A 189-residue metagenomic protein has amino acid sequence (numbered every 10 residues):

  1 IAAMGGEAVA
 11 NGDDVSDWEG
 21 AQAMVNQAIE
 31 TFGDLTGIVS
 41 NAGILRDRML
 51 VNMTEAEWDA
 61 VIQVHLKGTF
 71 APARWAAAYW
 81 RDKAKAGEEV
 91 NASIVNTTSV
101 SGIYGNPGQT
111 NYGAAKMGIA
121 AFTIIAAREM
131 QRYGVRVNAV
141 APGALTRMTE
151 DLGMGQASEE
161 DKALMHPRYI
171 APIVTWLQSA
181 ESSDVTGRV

Functional and structural regions predicted by a protein language model:
M4, Y104, A120, I125-V135 (+1 more regions): Active-site-adjacent segment of SDR/Rossmann-fold oxidoreductases
M4-E7, Q27-S40, R46, E89 (+1 more regions): A glycine-rich helix->loop->beta "capping" turn within Rossmann-like NAD(P)(H)-dependent oxidoreductase domains
G12-A23, E55: The beta1-alpha1 cofactor-binding region of Rossmann-like NAD(H)/NADP(H)-dependent oxidoreductases
M49-L50, E57-I62: Substrate-binding pocket helix/loop in short-chain dehydrogenase/reductase
A73, A115: Active-site helix of classical SDR
S99: Residue(s) in the substrate-gating loop at a strand-loop-helix junction that position the organic substrate next
A139, E159-V189: C-terminal helical subdomain
